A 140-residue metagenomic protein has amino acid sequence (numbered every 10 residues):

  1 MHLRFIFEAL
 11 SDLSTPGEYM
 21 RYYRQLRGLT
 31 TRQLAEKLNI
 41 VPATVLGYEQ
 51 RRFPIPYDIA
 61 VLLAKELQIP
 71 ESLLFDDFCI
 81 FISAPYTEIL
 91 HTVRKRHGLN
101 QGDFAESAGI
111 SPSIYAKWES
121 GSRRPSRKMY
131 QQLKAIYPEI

Functional and structural regions predicted by a protein language model:
M1-F5, L13, K37, P56 (+2 more regions): Primarily N-terminal secretory
H2-L26, D76-R96: A short, Lys/Arg-rich alpha-helix, primarily the initiator
E18-K37, L62, E88-D103, Q132: Short basic helix-loop element that most often maps to the first helix and adjoining turn of HTH DNA-binding modules
M20, L34-A35, V45-Y48, L74 (+2 more regions): Conserved hydrophobic/aromatic packing and binding residues within compact polymer-binding modules
N39-P54, C79, I110-P125: Recognition helix of helix-turn-helix/homeodomain-like DNA-binding domains that insert into the DNA major groove
D58-L73, R127-I140: DNA major-groove recognition helix of helix-turn-helix/homeodomain DNA-binding modules
A84-Q131, A135: Helix-turn-helix/homeodomain-like alpha-helical modules used for DNA recognition and transcription-factor dimerization
